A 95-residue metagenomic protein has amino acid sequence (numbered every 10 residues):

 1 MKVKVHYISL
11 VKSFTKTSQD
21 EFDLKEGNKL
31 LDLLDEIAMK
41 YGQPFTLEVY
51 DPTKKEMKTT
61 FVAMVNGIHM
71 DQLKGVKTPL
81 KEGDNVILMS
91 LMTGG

Functional and structural regions predicted by a protein language model:
M1-G94: Ubiquitin-like/PB1-type beta-grasp interaction modules and other compact soluble beta-rich domains
